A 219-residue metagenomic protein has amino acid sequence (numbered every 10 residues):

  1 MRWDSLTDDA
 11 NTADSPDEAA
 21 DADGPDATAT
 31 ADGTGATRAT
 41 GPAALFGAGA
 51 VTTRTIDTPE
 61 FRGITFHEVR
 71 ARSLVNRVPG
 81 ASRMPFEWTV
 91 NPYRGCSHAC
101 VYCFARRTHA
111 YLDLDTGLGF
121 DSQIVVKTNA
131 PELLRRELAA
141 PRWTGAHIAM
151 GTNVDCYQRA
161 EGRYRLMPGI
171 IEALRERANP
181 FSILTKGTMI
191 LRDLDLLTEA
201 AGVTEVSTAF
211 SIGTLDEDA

Functional and structural regions predicted by a protein language model:
M1-T89: Flexible, acidic/Gly-rich N-terminal and inter-domain linker regions that tether and position cofactor-handling modules
D57-R94, V101-A209, T214-D218: Conserved Radical SAM active-site core
